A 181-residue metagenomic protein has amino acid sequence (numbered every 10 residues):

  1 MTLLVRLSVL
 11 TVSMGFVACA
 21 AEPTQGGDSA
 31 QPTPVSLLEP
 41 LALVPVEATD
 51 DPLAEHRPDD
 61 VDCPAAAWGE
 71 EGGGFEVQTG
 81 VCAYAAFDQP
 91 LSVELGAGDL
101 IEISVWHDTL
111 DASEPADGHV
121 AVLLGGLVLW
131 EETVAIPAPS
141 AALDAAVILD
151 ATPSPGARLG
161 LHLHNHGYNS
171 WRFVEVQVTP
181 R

Functional and structural regions predicted by a protein language model:
M1-V9: Bacterial N-terminal signal peptides that target proteins for export
V17-A18: C-terminal motif of bacterial Sec signal peptides marking the signal peptidase cleavage site
E22-R181: Gly-Asp-aromatic-enriched flexible segments
